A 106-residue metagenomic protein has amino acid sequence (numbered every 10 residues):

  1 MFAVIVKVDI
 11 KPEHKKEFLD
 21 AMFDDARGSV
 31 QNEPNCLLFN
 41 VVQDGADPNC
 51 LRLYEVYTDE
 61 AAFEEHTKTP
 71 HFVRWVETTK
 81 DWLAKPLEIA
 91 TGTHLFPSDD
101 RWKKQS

Functional and structural regions predicted by a protein language model:
F2-D9, L38-T67, Q105: Short, well-ordered beta-strand segments in beta-rich or mixed alpha/beta enzyme and ligand-binding folds
F2-N40: N-terminal first-folded block
K15-E17, A62, S98: Intrinsically disordered, low-complexity acidic/polar segments
F23-L37, V56-A90: An amphipathic, aromatic/His-enriched active-site/gating alpha helix that lines ligand/cofactor pockets
N40-N49, E77-S106: Glycine-rich beta-strand-turn "strand-cap" elements at beta-sheet edges
